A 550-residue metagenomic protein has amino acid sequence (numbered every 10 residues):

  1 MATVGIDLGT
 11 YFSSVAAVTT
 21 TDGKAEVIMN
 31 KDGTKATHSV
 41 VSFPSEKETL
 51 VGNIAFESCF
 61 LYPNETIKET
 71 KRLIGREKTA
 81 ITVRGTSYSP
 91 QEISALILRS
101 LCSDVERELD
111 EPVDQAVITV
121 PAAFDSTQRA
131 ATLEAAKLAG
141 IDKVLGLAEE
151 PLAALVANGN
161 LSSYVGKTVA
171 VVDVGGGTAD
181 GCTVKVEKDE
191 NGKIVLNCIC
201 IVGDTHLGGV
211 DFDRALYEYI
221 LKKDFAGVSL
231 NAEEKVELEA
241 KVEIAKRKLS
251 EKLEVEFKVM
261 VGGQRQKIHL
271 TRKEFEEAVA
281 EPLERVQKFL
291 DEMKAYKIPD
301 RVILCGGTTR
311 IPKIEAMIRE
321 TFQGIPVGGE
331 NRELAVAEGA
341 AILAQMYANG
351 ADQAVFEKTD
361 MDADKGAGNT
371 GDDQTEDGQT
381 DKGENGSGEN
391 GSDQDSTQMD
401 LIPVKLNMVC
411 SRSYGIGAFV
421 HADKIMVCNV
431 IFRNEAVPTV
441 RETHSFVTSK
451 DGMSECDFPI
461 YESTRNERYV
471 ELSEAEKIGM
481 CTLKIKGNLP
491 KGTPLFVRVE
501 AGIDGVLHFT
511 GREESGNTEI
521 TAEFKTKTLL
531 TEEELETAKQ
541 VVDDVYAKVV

Functional and structural regions predicted by a protein language model:
M1-L73, V83-S87, E106-V550: Oxyanion-binding/catalytic loops of NTP- or PPi-dependent enzymes
A95: Conserved, well-structured core segments
L101-C102: Structured alpha-helical segments in the cores of large, soluble enzyme domains
